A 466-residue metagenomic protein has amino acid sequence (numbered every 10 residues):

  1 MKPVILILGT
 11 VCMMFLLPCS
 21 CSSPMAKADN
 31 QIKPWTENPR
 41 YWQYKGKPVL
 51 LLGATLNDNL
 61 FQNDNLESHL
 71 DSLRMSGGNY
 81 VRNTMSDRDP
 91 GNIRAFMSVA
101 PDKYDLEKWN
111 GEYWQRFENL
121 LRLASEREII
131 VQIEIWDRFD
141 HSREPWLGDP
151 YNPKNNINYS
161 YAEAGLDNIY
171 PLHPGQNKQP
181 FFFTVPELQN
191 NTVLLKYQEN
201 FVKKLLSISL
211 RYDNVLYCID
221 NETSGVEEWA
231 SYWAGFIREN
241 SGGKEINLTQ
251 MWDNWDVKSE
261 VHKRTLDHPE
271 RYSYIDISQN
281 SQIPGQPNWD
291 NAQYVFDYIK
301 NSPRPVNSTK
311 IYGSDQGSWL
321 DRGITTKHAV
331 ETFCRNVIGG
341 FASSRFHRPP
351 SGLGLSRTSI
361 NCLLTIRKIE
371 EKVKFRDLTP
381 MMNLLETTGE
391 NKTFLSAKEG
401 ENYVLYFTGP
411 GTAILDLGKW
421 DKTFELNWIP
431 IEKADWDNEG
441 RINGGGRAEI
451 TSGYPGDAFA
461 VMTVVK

Functional and structural regions predicted by a protein language model:
M1-V4: Positively charged n-region of N-terminal signal peptides that target proteins for export
L6-V11, E331: Sec-dependent N-terminal signal peptides
M13-Q31: Bacterial Sec-dependent signal peptides at the C-terminal "C-region" and cleavage site
D29-Y272: Active-site mouth of glycoside hydrolases
I32-W35, N443, G453: Short solvent-exposed loop/turn micro-motifs enriched in small/polar/acidic residues
S68, V202-K204, S259-R264, A292-Y294 (+3 more regions): A generic local structural motif
Y197-N200, R211-T358, S396: Extracellular glycoside hydrolase catalytic/binding regions
P305-V306, G313-G317, T325-G440, R447-K466: Aromatic- and carboxylate-lined catalytic core of secreted/periplasmic carbohydrate-active enzymes
